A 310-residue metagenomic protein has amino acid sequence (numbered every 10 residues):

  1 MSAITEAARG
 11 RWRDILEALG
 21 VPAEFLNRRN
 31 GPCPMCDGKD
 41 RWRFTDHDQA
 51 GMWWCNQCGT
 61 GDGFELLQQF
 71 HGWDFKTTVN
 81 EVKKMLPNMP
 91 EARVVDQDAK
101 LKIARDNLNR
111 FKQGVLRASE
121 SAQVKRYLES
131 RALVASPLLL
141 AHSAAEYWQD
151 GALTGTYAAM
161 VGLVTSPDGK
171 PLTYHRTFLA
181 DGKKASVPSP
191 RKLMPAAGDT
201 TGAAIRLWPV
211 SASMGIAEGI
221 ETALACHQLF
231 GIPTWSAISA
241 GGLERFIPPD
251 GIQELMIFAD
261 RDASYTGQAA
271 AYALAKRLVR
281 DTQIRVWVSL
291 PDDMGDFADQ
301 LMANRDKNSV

Functional and structural regions predicted by a protein language model:
M1-E91, A135-P137, V310: N-terminal structured subdomain of primase-like DNA metabolism proteins
M1-G10, G51-G61, K184, S211-G215 (+1 more regions): TOPRIM fold recognition
E65, R126, L224: Alpha-helical elements of the RecA-like P-loop NTPase motor core of helicases
K76-T78, M85, V124, G242-R245 (+1 more regions): Short gly/pro/ser/thr-enriched loop/turn and capping motifs at secondary-structure boundaries
T77-E120: Conserved active-site segments centered on acidic
E120-P137: Compact soluble domain cores
V134-G155: Short, basic/aromatic recognition patches
Q149-D250: Phosphate-handling DNA/RNA-contact segment within nucleic-acid enzymes
